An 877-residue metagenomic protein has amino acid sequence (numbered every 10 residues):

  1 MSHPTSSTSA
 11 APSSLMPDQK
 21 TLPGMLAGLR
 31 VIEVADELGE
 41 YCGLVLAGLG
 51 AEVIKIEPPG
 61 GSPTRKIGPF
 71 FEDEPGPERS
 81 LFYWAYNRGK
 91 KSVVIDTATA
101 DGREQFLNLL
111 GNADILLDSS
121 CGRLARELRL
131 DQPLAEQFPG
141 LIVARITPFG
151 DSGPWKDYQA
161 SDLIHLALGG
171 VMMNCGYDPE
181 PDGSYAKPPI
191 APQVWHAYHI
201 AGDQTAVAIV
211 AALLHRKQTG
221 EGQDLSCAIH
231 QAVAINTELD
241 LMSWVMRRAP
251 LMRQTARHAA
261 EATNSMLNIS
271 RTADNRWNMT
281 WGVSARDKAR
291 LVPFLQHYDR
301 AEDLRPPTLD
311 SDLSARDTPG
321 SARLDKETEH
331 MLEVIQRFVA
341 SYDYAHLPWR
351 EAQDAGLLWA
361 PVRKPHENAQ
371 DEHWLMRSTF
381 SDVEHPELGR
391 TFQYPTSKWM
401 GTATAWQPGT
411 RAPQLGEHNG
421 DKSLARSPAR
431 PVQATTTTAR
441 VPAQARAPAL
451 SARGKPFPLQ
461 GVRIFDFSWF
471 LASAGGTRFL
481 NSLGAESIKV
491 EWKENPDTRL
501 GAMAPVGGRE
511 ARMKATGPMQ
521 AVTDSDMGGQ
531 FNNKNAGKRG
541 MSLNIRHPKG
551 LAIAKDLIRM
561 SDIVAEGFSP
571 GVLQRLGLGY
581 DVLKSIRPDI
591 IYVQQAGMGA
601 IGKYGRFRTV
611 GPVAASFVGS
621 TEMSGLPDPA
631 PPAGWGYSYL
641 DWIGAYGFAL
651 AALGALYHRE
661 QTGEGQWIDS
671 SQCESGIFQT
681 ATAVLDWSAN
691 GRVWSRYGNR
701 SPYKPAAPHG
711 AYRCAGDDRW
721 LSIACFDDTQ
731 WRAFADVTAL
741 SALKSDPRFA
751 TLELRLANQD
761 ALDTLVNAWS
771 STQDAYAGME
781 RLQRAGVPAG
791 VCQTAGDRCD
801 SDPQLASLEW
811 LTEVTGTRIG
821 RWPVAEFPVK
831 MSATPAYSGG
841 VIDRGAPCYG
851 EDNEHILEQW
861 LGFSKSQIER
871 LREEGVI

Functional and structural regions predicted by a protein language model:
M1-R30, R271-A273, D312-D317, E333 (+4 more regions): Terminal low-complexity tails and localization/encapsulation signals of metabolic enzymes
S2-E221, H346, H418-E664, R696 (+2 more regions): N-terminal helix-loop segment corresponding to the beta1-alpha1 unit of nucleotide/adenylate-binding folds
E52-V53, R350-E367, E486-S487, Q783-D797 (+1 more regions): Short, well-structured beta-strand/strand-turn elements
I164, P192-V210, I229-L239, G282-R290 (+4 more regions): Mid-domain beta-loop-alpha active-site segment that forms a flexible, acidic cofactor/metal-binding surface
P189-I200, D224, R257-E261, S265-L267 (+10 more regions): A short glycine-threonine-serine/GTX helix/turn-capping micro-motif
A212-H258, L267, G282, P348 (+3 more regions): Substrate-binding/catalytic subdomain of NAD(P)-dependent oxidoreductase enzymes
L251-A262, L267-I269, E327, G389-F392 (+8 more regions): Short Gly/Pro-enriched turn/cap motifs at secondary-structure boundaries
M266-A355, W359, A443, P708-A785 (+1 more regions): Aromatic-enriched alpha-helical interface/lid elements that frame and gate functional surfaces
